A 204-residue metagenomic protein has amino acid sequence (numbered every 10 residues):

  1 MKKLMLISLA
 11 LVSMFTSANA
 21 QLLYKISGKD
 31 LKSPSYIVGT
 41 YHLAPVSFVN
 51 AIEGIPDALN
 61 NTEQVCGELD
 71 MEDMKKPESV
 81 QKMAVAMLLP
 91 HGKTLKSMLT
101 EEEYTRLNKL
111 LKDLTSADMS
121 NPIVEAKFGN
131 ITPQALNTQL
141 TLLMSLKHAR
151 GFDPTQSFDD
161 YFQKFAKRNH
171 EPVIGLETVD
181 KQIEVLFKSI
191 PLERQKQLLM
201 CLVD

Functional and structural regions predicted by a protein language model:
L4-M14: Sec-dependent N-terminal signal peptides
F15-A20: Sec/Tat signal peptide C-region and signal peptidase I cleavage site
K25-S35, Y41-D204: Structured, acidic catalytic/metal-binding patches in enzyme active sites
